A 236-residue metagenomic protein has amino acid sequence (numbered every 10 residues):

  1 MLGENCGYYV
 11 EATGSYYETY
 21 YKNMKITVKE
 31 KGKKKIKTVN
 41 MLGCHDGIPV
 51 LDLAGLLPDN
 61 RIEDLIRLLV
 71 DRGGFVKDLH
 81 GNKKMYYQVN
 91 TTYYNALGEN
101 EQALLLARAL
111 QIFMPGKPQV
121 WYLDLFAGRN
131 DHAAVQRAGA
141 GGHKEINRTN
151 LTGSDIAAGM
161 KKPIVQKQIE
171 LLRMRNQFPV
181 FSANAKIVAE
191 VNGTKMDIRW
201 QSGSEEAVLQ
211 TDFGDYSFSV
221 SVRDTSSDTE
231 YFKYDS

Functional and structural regions predicted by a protein language model:
M1-S236: Active-site and adjacent substrate-binding regions of carbohydrate-active enzymes
